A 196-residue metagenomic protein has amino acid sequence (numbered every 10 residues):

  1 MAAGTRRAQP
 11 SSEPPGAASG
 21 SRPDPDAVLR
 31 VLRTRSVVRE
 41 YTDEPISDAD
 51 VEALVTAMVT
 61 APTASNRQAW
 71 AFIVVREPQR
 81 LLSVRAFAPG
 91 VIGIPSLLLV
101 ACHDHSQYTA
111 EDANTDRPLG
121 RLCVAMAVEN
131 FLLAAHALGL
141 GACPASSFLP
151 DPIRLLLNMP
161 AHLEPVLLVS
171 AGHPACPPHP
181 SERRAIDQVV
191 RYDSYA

Functional and structural regions predicted by a protein language model:
M1-A196: Acidic, surface-exposed loops and disordered segments
